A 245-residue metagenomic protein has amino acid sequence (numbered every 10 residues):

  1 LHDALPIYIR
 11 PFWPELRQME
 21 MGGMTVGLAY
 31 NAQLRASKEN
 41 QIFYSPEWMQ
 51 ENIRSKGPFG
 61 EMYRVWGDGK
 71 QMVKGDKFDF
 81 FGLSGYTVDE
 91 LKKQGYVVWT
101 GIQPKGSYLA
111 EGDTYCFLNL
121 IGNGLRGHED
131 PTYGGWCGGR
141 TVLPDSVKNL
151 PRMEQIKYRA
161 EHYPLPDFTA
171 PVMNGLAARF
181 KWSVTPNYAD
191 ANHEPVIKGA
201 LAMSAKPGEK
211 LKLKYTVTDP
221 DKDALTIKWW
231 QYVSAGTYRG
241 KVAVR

Functional and structural regions predicted by a protein language model:
L1-A224, K228-Y238: N-terminal acidic, glycine/proline-rich low-complexity segments
V244-R245: Strand-loop-strand motifs at the edges of beta-sheets in extracellular beta-sandwich domains
